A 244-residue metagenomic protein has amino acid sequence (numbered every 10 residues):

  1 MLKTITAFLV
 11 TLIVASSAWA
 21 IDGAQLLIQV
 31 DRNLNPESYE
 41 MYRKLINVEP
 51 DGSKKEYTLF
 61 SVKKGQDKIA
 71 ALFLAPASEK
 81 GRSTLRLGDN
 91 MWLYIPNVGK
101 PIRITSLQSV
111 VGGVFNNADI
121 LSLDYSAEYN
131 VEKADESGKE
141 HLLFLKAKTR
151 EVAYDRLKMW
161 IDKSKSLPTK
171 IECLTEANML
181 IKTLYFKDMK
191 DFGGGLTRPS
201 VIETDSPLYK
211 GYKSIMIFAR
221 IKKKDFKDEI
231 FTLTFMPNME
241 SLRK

Functional and structural regions predicted by a protein language model:
M1-I5: Positively charged n-region of N-terminal signal peptides that target proteins for export
A7-S16: Bacterial N-terminal signal peptides
I21-S38, K44-I46, S53-K55, E79-D155 (+2 more regions): Flexible, processing/modification-adjacent segments and terminal tails in exported/periplasmic/extracellular proteins
Y42-S78: N-terminal, post-signal-peptide region of Sec/Tat-exported proteins
F60-V62, R82-R86, L157-M159, M216: Broad, structure-driven detector of short, well-ordered beta-strand segments within folded domains
D67-K68, N90-M91, K165-L167: Structural motif
G138-L233: Gly/Pro-enriched, hydrophobic low-complexity segments that function as extracytoplasmic propeptides/linkers
